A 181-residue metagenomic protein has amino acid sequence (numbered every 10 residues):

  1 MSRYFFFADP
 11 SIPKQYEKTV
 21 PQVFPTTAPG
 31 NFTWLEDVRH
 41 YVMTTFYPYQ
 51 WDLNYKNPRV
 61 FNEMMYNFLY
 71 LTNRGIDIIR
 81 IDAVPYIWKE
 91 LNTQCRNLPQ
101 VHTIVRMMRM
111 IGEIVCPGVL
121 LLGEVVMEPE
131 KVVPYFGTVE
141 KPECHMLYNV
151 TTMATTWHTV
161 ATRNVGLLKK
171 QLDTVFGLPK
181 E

Functional and structural regions predicted by a protein language model:
M1-F24, M110-E181: Conserved alpha/beta catalytic core and glycan-binding cleft of carbohydrate-active enzymes
M1-R74, I87-K89, H145-L147, M153: Substrate-binding/active-site clefts of carbohydrate-active enzymes
R39-M43, I78-A83, K180-E181: Active-site-adjacent bridging/hinge elements
D52-V132, F136, K141, A154-H158: Active-site neighborhood of glycoside hydrolase catalytic domains
